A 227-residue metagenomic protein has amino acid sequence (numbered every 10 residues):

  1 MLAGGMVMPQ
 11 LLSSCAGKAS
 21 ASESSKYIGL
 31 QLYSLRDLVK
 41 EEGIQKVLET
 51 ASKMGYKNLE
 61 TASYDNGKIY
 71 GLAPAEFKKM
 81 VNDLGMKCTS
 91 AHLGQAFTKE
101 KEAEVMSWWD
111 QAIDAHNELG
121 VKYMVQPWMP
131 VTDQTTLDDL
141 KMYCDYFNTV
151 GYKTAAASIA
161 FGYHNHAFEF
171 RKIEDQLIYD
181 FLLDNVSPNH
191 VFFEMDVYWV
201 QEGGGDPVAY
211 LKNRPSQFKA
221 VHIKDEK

Functional and structural regions predicted by a protein language model:
M1-A16: N-terminal export signals
A21-I44: Boundary/entry segment of secreted carbohydrate-active catalytic domains
L30, A51, L59, V81 (+4 more regions): Conserved, mostly hydrophobic/aromatic
Q31-L35, A62-N66, L93-A96, M129-V131 (+3 more regions): Active-site beta-loop-alpha junctions enriched in small/polar residues
L38-S52, P74, E102-A115, G203-L211: Short, acidic/polar
K57-V150, A155, A160: Structural motif corresponding to the early beta-alpha repeats
N58, T154-K227: Acidic/histidine-rich catalytic cores of soluble enzymes
